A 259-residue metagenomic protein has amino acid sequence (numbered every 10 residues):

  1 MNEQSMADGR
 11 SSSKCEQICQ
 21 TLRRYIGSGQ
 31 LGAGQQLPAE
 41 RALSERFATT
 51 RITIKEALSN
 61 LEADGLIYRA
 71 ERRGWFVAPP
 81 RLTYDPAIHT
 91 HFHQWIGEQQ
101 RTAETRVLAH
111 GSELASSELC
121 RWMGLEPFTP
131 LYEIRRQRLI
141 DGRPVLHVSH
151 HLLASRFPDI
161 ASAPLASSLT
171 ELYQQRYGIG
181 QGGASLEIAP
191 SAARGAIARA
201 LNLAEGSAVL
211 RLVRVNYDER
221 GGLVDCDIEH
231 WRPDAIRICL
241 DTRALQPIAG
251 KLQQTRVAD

Functional and structural regions predicted by a protein language model:
M1-R51, A87, L245, T255-D259: Extreme N-terminal segment that seeds HTH/winged-HTH DNA-binding domains in transcriptional regulators
L31-G34, E62-R72, A78-P79: Beta-hairpin "wing" of winged helix-turn-helix
I52, E62-A63, Y68-R69, D85-E98: Extended, compositionally biased flexible segments
L58-S59: Short, hydrophobic-biased segments on the C-terminal half of alpha helices that form "recognition helices"
W75-W95, E113-A115, G195: Short catalytic-site patches enriched in acidic/histidine residues that coordinate or position cofactors/metals
A103-D259: C-terminal all-alpha effector/ligand-binding and dimerization domain of prokaryotic HTH-type transcriptional repressors
